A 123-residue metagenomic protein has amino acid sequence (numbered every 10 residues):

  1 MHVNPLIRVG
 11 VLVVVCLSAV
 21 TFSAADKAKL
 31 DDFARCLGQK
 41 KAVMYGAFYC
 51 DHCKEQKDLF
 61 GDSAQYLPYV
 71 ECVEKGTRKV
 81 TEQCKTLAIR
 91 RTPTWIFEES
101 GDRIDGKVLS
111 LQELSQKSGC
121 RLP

Functional and structural regions predicted by a protein language model:
H2-G10: Bacterial N-terminal signal peptides that target proteins for export
V14-F22: Hydrophobic h-region of N-terminal signal peptides that target proteins for export in Gram-negative bacteria
F22, D26, R90, R103-G106 (+1 more regions): Catalytic phosphate/metal-binding cores of nucleic-acid and nucleotide-processing enzymes, i.e., regions that mediate
D26-P68: Local sequence-structure signature of Cys/Sec-based thiol-disulfide redox active-site neighborhoods
C36, E74-Q83: Structural microenvironment flanking redox-active thiols in thiol-disulfide oxidoreductases
F48-H52, V73-K75, R90-R91, G101-I104 (+1 more regions): Solvent-exposed loop/turn segments at secondary-structure junctions within structured extracellular/periplasmic domains
C84-I96: Structural micro-motif
I96-P123: Non-catalytic, surface beta->alpha helical segment in thiol-disulfide oxidoreductase systems
